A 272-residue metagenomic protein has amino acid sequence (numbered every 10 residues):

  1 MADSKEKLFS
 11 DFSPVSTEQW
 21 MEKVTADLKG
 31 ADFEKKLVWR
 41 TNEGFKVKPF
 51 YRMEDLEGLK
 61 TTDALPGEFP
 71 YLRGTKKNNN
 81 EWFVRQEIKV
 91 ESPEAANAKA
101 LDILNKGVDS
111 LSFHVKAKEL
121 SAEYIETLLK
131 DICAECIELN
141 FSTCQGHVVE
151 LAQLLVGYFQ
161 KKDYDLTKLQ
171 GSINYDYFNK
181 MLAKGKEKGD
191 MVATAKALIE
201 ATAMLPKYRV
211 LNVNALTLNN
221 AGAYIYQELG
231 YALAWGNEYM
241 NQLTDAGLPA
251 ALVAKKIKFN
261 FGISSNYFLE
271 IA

Functional and structural regions predicted by a protein language model:
M1-I271: Catalytic alpha/beta active-site cores
